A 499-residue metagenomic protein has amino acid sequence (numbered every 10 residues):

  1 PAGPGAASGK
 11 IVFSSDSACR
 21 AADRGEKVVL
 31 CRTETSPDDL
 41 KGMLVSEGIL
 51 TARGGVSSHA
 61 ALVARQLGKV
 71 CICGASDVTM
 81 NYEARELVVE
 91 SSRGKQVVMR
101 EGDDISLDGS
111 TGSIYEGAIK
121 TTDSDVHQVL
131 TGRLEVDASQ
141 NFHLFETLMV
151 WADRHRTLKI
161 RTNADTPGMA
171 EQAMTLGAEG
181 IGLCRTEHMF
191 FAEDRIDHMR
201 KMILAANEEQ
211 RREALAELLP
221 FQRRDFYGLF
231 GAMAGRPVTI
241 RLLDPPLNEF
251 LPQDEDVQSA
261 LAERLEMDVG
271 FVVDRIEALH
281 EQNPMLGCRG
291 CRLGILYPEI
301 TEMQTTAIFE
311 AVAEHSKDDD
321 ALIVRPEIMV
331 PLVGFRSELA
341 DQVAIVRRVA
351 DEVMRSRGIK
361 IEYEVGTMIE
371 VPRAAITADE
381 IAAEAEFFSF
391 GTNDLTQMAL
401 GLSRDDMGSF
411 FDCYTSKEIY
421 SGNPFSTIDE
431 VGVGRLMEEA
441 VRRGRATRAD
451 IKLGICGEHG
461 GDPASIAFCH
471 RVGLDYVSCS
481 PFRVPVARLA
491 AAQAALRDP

Functional and structural regions predicted by a protein language model:
P1-A18, A22-K27, T33-E179, L183 (+2 more regions): Acidic, glycine-rich flexible loop/linker segments
V126-Q128, R133-P499: Conserved alpha/beta-domain cores
